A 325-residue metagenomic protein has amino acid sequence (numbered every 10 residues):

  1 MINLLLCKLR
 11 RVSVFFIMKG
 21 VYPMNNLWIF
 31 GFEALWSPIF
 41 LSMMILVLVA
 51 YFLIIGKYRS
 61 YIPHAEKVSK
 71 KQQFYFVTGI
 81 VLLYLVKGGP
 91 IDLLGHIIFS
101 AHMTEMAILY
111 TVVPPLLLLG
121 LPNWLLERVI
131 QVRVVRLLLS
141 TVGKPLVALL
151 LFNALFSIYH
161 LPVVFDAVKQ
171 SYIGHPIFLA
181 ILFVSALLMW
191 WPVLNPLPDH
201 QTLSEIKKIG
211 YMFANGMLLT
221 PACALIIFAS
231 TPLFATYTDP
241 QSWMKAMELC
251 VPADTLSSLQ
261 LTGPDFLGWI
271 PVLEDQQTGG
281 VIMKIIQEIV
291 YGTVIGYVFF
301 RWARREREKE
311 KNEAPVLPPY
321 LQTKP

Functional and structural regions predicted by a protein language model:
N3-P23: Short, Lys/Arg-enriched N-terminal segments with co-localized hydrophobic residues within the first ~10-30 amino acids
K19-P325: Alpha-helical membrane segments of multi-pass proteins
